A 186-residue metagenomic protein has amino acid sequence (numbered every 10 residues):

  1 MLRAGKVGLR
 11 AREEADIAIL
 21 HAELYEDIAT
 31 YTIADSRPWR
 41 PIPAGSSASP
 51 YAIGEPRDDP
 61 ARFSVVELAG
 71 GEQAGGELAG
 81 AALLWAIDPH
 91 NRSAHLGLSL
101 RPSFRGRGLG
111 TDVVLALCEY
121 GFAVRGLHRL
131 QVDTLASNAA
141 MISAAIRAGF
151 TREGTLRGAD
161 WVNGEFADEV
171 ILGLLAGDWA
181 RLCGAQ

Functional and structural regions predicted by a protein language model:
M1-S103, E165-A167, I171-Q186: GNAT-family acyltransferases
L100, G106-A123, A139-R147: Conserved acetyl-CoA-binding loop-helix of GNAT-fold acetyltransferases
R101, D133-L135: Residue-level recognition of the GNAT/N-acetyltransferase active site
A123-D133: Conserved GNAT acetyl-CoA-binding A-motif
Q131-D133, T151-A167: Conserved catalytic-core motifs of GNAT/GCN5-like acyltransferases
